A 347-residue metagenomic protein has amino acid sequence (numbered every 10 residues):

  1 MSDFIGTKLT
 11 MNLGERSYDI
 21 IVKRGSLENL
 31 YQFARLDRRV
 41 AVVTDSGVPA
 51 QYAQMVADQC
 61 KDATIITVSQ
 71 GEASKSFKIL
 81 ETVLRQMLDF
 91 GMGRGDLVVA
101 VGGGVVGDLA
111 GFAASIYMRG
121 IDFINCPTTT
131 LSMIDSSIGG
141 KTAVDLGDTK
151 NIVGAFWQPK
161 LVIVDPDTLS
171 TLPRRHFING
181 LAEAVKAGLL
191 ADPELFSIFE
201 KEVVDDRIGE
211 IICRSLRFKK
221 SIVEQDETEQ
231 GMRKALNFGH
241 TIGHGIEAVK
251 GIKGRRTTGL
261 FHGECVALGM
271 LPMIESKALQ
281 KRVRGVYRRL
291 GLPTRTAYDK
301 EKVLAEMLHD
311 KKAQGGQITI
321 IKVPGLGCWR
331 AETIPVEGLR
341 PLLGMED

Functional and structural regions predicted by a protein language model:
S2-L97: ATP/NTP phosphate-donor binding region
I5, S17, A182-A184, L279-D347: C-terminal charged capping/lid subdomain of soluble metabolic enzymes
N12, F112-V203, P324-G325: A glycine/threonine-rich phosphate-anchoring loop and its flanking beta-alpha core in nucleotide/phosphate-binding
K23, V42, P127, D165 (+3 more regions): Residue-level signal for inorganic ion chemistry
D89, Q158-V162, D167-R174, A182-E194 (+7 more regions): Generic secondary-structure signature for well-ordered alpha-helical cores
V105-F112, M133-I134, H244-G245: Short glycine/serine/threonine-rich phosphate/pyrophosphate-binding segments that cradle anionic phosphate groups
L109-G120, V249, E275-S276: Alpha-helix C-terminal capping segments
I198-K302: Active-site segments that bind and position negatively charged phosphate/pyrophosphate groups
